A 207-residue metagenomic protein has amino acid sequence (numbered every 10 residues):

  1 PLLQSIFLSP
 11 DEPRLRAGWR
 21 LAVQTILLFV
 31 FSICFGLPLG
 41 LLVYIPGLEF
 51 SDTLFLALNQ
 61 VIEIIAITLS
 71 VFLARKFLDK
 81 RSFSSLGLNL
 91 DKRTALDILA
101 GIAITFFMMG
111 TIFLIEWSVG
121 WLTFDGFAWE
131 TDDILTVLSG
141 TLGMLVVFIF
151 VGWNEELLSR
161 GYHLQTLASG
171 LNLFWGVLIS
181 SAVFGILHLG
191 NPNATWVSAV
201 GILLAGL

Functional and structural regions predicted by a protein language model:
P1-F83, G87-L90: N-terminal, membrane-interfacial amphipathic/helix-forming hydrophobic leader that caps and precedes the first
F29-C34, M109-G110, S181-G190: Aromatic-anchored segments of alpha-helical transmembrane domains
L37, V197-L207: Functionally important transmembrane alpha-helices
T53, S82, R93-A95, G170-W175 (+1 more regions): Membrane-helix interface segments
I102-S118, V137, I149, W153: Mid-bilayer segments of alpha-helical transmembrane spans in multi-pass integral membrane proteins that mediate
S139-I149, V177: Small-residue-enriched transmembrane helix starts and helix-helix packing motifs in multi-pass inner-membrane proteins
N154-I179: Membrane-interface helix/loop boundary segments of multi-pass membrane proteins
N172-L189, I202-L203: Small-polar-interrupted transmembrane alpha-helices in polytopic inner-membrane proteins
